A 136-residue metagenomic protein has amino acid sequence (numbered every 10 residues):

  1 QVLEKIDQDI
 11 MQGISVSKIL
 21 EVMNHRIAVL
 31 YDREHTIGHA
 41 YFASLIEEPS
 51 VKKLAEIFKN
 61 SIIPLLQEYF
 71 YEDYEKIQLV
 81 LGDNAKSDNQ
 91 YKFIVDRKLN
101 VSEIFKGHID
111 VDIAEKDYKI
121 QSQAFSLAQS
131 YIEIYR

Functional and structural regions predicted by a protein language model:
Q1-R136: C-terminal regulatory/interaction module of P-loop NTP-utilizing enzymes
